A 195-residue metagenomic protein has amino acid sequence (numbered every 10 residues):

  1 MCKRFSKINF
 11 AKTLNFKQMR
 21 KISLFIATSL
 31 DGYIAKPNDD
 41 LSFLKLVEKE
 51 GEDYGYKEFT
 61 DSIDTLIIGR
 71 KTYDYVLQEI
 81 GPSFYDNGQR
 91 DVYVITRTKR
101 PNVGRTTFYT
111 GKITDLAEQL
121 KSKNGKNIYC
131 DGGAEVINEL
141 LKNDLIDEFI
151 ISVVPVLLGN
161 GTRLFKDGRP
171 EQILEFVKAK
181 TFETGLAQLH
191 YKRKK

Functional and structural regions predicted by a protein language model:
F10, N15-K195: Enzymes that bind and transform nitrogen-containing heteroaromatic metabolites
